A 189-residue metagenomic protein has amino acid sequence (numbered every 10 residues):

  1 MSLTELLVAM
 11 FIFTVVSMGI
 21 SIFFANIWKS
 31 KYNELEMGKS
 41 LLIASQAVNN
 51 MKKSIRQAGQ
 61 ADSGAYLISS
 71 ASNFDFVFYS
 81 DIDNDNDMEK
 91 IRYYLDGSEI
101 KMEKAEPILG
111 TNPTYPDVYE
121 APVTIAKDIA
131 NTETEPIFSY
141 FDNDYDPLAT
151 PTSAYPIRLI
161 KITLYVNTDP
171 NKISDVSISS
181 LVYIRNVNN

Functional and structural regions predicted by a protein language model:
M1-Q60, N189: Aliphatic-rich helix starts adjacent to a transmembrane/signal segment
L35, A71, M102-E106, A154-I157: Calcium-binding acidic motifs and repeat modules
L42, I55-I82: Short, glycine/small-hydrophobic-rich surface segments
Q46-L67, K127-P147: Generic detector of solvent-exposed, compositionally biased contiguous segments
I68-N73, D96-G97, T152-P156: Short, ordered beta-strand-loop transition motifs
N73-D146: Type IV pilin-like appendage domain
N84, T114, K127-N189: Short linear sequence signals and composition-biased patches located at protein termini or domain-edge surfaces
